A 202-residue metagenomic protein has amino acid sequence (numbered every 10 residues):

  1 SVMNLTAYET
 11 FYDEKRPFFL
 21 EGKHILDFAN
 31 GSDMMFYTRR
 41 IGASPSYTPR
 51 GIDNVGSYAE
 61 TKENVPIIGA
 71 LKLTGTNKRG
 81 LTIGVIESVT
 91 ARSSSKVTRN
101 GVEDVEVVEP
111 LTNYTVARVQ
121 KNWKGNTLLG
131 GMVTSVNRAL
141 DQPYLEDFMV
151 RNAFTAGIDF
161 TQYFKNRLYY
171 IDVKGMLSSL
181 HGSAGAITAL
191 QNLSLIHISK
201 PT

Functional and structural regions predicted by a protein language model:
M3, S95-V102, L140-D147, S183-L190: Outer-membrane beta-barrel translocator domains and adjoining extracellular loop/strand segments of Gram-negative
F36, R40, E87-A91, S135-A139 (+2 more regions): Transmembrane beta-strands of outer-membrane beta-barrel pores
D53, S57-K62, K96-V97, E103-V108 (+1 more regions): Outer-membrane beta-barrel domain signature
V65-G69, P110-T115, N152-A156: Residues that define the transmembrane beta-barrel architecture of outer-membrane proteins
L71, A117-V119, I158-F160: Membrane-embedded beta-strands of outer-membrane beta-barrel proteins, especially the hydrophobic/small aromatic
G75-T76, Q120-W123, Q162-F164: Residue-level signature of outer-membrane beta-barrel architecture
R79-V85, R92, G125-G130, R167-I171: Repeated loop/turn-to-beta-strand initiation elements of outer-membrane beta-barrel proteins
S194-T202: Residue-level detector of conserved catalytic or cofactor/ligand-binding positions in enzyme active sites
